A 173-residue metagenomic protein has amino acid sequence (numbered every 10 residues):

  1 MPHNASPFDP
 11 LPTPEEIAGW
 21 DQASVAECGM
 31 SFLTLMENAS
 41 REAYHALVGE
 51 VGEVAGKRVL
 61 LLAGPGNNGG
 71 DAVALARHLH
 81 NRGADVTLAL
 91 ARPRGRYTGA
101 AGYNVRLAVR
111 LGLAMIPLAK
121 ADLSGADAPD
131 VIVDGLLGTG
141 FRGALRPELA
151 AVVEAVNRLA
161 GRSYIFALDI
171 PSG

Functional and structural regions predicted by a protein language model:
M1-K57: Positively charged, low-complexity intrinsically disordered leader regions
M1-P12, G52-G173: Glycine-rich phosphate/dinucleotide-binding loop and adjoining beta-alpha-beta core of small-molecule
